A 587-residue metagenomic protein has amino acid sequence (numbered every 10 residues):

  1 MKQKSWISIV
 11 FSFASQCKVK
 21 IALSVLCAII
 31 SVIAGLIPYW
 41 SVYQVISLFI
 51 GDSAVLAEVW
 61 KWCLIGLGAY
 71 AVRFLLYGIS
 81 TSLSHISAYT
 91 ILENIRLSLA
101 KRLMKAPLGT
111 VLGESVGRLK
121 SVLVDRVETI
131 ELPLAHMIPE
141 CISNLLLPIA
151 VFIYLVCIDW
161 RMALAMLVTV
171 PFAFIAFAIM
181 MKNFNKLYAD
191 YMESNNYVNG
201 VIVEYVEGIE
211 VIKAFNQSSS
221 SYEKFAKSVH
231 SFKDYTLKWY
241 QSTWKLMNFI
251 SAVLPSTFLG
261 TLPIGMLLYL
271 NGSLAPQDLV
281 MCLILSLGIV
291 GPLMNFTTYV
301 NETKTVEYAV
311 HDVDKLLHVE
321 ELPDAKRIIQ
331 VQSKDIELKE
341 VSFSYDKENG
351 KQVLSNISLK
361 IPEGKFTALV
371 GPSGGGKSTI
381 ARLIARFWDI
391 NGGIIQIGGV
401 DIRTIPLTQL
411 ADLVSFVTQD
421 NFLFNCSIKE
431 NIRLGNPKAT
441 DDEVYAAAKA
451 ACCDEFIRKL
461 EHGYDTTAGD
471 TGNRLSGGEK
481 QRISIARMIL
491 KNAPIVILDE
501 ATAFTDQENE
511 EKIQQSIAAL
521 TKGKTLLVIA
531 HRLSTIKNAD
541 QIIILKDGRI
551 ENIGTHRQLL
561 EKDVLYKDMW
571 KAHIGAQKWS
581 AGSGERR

Functional and structural regions predicted by a protein language model:
M1-G35, A54-W62, S80, S84 (+10 more regions): Membrane-integrated ABC transporters
M1-K2, Y89, L97-V127, V201-K224 (+5 more regions): Short intracellular "coupling" helices and adjacent cytoplasmic loop segments at the cytosolic face of multi-pass
F11, S15-V19, L108-G109, D125-L134 (+7 more regions): An intracellular "coupling" helix at the cytosolic face of ABC transporter transmembrane type-1 domains
I21-L76, C157-R161, S273-P276: Transmembrane helix-loop-helix hairpins at lipid-water interfaces of multipass membrane proteins, especially the type-1
L26, I30, A34, P38 (+3 more regions): Hydrophobic alpha-helical transmembrane segments of ABC transporter permease domains
A34-Y43, A69-V116, K120, V124 (+9 more regions): Juxtamembrane helix-loop junctions of ABC transporter transmembrane domains
Q217, I289-L316: Cytosolic ends of transmembrane helices, especially the final helix of ABC transmembrane type-1 domains
Q332-R587: ABC-type nucleotide-binding domain
